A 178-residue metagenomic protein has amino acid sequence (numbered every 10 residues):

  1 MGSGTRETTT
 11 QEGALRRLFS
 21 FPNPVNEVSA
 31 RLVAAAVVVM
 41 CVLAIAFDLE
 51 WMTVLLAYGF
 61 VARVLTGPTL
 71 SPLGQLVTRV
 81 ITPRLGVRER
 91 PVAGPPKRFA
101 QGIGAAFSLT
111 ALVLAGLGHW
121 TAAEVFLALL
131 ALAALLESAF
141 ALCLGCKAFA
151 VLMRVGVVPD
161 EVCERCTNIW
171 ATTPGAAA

Functional and structural regions predicted by a protein language model:
M1-A178: Membrane-interfacial helix-loop segments of redox and metal-homeostasis proteins, especially TM-loop-TM junctions
